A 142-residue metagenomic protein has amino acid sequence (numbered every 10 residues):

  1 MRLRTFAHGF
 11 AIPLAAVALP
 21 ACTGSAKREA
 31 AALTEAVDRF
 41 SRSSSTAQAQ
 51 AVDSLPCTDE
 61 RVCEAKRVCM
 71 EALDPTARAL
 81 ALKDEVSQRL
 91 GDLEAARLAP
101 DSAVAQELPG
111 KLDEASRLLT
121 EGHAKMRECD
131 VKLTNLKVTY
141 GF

Functional and structural regions predicted by a protein language model:
M1-F10: Bacterial N-terminal signal peptides that target proteins for export
P20-A21: C-terminal motif of bacterial Sec signal peptides marking the signal peptidase cleavage site
S25-A51, D92-F142: C-terminal amphipathic alpha-helix
V52-A95, T139: Short, solvent-exposed, charged loop/turn and helix-capping segments that join or cap alpha-helices on peripheral
